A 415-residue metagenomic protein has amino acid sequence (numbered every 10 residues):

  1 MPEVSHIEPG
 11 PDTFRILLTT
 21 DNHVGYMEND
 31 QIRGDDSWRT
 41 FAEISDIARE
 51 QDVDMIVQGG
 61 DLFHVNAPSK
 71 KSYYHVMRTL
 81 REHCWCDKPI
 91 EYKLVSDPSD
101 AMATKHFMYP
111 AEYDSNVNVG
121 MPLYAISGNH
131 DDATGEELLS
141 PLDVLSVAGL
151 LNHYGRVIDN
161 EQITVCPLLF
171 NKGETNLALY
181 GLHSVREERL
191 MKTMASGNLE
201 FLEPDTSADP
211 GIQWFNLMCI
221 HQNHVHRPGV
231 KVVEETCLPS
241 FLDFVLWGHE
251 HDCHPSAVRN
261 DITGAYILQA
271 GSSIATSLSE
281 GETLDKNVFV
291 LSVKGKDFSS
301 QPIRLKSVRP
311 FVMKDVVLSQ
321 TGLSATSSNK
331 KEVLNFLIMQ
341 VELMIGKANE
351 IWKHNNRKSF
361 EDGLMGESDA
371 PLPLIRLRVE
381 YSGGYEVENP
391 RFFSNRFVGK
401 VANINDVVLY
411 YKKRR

Functional and structural regions predicted by a protein language model:
M1-P110, G211: N-terminal active-site segment of His-dependent metallophosphoesterases
G10, V117, I212, V333 (+1 more regions): Solvent-exposed loop and beta-edge segments used for protein-protein assembly and interaction
I16, L179, L374-I375: Conserved hydrophobic helix-helix packing surfaces used for dimerization/oligomerization
L18, Q58, A125, M218 (+1 more regions): Structural beta-sheet core signal
E50, P210, P239, D369-P371: Alpha-helix termination/capping residues and helix-transition junctions
M55, A67-S292: His/Asp/Glu-rich metal-coordinating catalytic cores of metallo-dependent phosphodiesterases/hydrolases acting on
E282-D285, V290-V308: Active-site C-terminal subdomain of aminotransferase-like
S299-R415: Accessory, non-catalytic peripheral segments of nucleic-acid enzymes
